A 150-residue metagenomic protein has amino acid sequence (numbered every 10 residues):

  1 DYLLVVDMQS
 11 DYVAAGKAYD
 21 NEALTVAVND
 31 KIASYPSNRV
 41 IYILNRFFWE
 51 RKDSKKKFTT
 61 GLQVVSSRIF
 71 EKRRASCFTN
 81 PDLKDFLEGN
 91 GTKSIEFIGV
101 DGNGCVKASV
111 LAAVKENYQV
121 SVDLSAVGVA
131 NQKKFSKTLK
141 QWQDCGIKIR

Functional and structural regions predicted by a protein language model:
D1-I69, K84-D85, G89-K93, I147-K148: Active-site acidic carboxylates
F70-S76, S125-G128: Short beta->alpha junction loops
K72, Q141-I149: A glycine-rich helix N-cap at a beta->alpha junction
T79-N80, C105-K107: Short, well-ordered alpha-helical microsegments
E96-G99, N117-Q132: A short glycine-rich beta-strand->turn/loop micro-motif centered on a GG-aromatic cluster
D101-N103: Active-site neighborhoods of divalent-metal-dependent phosphate/nucleic-acid chemistry enzymes
V106-E116: Short Gly/Thr/Asp-enriched flexible loops that form oxyanion-binding sites at enzyme active sites
A130-D144: Active-site-proximal loop->helix
